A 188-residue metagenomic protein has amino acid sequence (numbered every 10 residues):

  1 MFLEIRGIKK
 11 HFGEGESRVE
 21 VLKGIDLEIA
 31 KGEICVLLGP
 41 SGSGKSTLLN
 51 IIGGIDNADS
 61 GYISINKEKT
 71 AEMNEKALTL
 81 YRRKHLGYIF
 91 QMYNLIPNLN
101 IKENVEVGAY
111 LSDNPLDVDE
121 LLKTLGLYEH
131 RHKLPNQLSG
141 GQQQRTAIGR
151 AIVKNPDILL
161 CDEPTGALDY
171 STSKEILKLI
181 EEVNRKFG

Functional and structural regions predicted by a protein language model:
F2-L3, I8-G188: ABC family nucleotide-binding domain
